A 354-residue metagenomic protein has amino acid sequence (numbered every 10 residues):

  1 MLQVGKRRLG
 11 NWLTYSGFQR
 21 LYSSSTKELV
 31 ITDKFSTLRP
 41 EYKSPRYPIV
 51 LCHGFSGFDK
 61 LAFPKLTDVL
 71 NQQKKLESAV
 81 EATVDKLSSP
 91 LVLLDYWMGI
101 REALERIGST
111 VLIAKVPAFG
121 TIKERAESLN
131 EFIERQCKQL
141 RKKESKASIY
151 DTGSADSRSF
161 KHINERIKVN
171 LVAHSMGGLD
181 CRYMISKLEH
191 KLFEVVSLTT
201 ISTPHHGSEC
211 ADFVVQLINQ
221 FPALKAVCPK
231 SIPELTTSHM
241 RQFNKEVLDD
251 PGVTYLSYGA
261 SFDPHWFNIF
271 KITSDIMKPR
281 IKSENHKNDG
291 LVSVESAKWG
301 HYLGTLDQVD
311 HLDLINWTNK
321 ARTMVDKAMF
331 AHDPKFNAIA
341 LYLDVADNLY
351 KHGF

Functional and structural regions predicted by a protein language model:
M1-F35: N-terminal mitochondrial targeting presequence
I31-P48: Short amphipathic alpha-helices and their capping/turn segments at secondary-structure boundaries
S44-V169: Active-site catalytic motif of lipid deacylating hydrolases and related acyltransferases
V50, L112, N170, S197-T199 (+1 more regions): A structural signal for isolated positions on well-ordered beta-strands in alpha/beta enzyme cores
H53, K123, E127-L248, D289: Serine-dependent carboxylesterase/thioesterase catalytic core of lipase-like alpha/beta-hydrolase/SGNH enzymes
G57, F119, G177, H206 (+1 more regions): Surface-exposed, flexible loop/turn segments at secondary-structure boundaries
A114-F119, A173-H174, I201, Y258: Short His-Asn-centered micro-motif
L192-F354: Helical cap/lid subdomain of alpha/beta-hydrolase-fold lipid enzymes that gates access to the catalytic pocket
